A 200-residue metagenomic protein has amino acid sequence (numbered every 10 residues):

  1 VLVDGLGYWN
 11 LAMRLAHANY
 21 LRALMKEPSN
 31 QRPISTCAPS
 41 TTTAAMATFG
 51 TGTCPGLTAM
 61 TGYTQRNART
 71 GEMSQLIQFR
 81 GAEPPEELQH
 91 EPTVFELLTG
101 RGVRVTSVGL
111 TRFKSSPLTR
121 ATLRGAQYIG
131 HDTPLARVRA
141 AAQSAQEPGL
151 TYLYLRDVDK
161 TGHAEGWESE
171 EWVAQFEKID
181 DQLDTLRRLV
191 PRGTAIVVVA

Functional and structural regions predicted by a protein language model:
V1-A12: TRNA-binding/sensing appendages of the translation machinery
V1-L2, K178-A200: Metal-dependent active-site segment of extracytoplasmic phospho-/sulfohydrolases and closely related
D4, D157-D159, D180: Acidic side chains
M13-N30, S35-W167, Q175: His/Asp/Glu-rich, glycine-adjacent segments that coordinate divalent cations and/or stabilize oxyanion chemistry on
W167-E168, R192: Alpha-helix capping and helix-coil boundary motifs
